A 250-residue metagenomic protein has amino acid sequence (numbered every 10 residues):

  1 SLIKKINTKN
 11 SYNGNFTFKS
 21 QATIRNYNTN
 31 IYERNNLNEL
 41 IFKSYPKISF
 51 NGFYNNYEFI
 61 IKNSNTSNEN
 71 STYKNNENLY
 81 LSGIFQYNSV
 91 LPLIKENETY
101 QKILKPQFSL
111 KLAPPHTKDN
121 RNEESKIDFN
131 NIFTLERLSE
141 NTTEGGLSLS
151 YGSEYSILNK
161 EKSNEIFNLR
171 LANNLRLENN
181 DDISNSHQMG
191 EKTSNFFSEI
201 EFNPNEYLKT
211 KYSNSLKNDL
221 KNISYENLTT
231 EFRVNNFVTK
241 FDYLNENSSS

Functional and structural regions predicted by a protein language model:
S1-S250: Outer-membrane beta-barrel translocator/pore domains, especially the C-terminal barrels of Gram-negative outer-membrane
